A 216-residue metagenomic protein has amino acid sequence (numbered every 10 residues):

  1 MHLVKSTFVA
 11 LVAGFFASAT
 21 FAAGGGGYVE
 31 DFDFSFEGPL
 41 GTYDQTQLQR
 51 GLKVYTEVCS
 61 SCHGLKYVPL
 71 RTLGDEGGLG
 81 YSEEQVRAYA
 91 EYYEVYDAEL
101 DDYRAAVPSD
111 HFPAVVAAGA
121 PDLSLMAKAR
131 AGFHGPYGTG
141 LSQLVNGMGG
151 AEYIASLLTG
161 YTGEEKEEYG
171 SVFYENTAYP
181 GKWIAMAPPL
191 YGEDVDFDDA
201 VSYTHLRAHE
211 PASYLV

Functional and structural regions predicted by a protein language model:
H2-T7, V12-T42: Post-cleavage N-terminal segment of exported redox proteins
G38, V68-P69, Y81-A106: Acidic/histidine-rich catalytic neighborhood
Y43-L65: Sequence/structural segment immediately N-terminal to covalent heme-attachment motifs in c-type and related
H63-V68, K128, A187: Detector for the c-type heme attachment site
R71-E76: Short cysteine/histidine-rich zinc-coordinating motifs and their immediately flanking basic loops
Y93-P180: Membrane-proximal low-complexity regions enriched in glycine and acidic/polar residues
T177-L190: Mobile gating loops/cap/lid regions near enzyme active sites that modulate substrate access
T204-P211: Conserved small/polar residues in nucleotide/adenosyl-binding loops
